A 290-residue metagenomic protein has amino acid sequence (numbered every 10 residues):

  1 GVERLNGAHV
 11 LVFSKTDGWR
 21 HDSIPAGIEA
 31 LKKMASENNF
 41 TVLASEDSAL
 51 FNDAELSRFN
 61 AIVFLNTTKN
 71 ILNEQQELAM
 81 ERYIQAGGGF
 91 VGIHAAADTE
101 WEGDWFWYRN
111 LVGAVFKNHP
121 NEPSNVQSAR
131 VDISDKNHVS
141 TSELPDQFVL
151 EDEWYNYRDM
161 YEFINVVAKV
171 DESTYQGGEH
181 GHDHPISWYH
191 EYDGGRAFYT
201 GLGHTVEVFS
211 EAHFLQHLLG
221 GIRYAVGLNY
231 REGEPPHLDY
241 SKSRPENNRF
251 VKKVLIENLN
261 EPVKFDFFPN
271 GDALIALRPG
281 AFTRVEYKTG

Functional and structural regions predicted by a protein language model:
V2-A8, S14, K33-F40, E46 (+2 more regions): Extracellular ligand-binding/catalytic regions of CAZymes and related secreted enzymes and adhesion modules
L11-T99: Helical hinge/lid and interdomain linker segments adjacent to catalytic or ligand-binding clefts that mediate domain
T16-W19, S48-F51, T67-I71, F90 (+7 more regions): Solvent-exposed loop/turn segments at secondary-structure junctions within structured extracellular/periplasmic domains
D17-S23, A44, T174-G178, E207-E211 (+3 more regions): Short, solvent-exposed loop/turn elements at domain surfaces
I28-K32, E77-E81, R109, L218 (+2 more regions): Extracytoplasmic/secreted envelope proteins and their assembly/folding machinery, especially bacterial periplasmic
K69-E143: A glycine-rich, often tryptophan-bearing local segment used as a flexible ligand/cofactor-contacting loop or short
E122-G194: Catalytic beta-strand/loop cores that center a nucleophilic Ser/Cys/Thr and support acyl-enzyme chemistry
G233-G290: Sequence/structural signature of beta-propeller domains
